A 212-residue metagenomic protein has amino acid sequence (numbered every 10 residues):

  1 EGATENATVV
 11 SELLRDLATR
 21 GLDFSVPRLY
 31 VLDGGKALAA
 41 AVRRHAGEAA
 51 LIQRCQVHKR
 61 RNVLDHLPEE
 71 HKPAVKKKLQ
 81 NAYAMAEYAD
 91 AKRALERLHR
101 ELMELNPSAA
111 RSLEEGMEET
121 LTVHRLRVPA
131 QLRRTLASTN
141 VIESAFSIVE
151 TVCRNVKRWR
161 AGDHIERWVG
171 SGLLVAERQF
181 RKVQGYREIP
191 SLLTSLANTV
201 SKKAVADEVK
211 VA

Functional and structural regions predicted by a protein language model:
E1-V31, K36-A41, H45-A49, G116: RNase H-like nuclease fold core
G2-E5, F24-V26, G47-R54, L64-H66 (+2 more regions): Short, exposed beta-strand "edge-strand" segments with a Pro/Gly-rich flavor and a Y/T-containing core
G2-N6, Y30, I52-C55, L67-H71 (+4 more regions): A generic short alpha-helical patch detector that favors 3-5-residue windows in or near N-terminal regions
T4-A7, A18-G21, A46, L67-A74 (+6 more regions): A detector of single, family-specific signature residues that are central to catalytic or substrate-handling motifs
E5-E12, D33, A37, N62 (+6 more regions): Residues forming well-ordered secondary-structure scaffolds
L29-K36, A41-Q80: Conserved beta-strand -> loop -> alpha-helix junction used to position metal-binding or nucleic-acid-contacting
A84-A212: Acidic/histidine-rich catalytic cores and adjacent linkers of DNA breakage/strand-transfer/modification proteins
